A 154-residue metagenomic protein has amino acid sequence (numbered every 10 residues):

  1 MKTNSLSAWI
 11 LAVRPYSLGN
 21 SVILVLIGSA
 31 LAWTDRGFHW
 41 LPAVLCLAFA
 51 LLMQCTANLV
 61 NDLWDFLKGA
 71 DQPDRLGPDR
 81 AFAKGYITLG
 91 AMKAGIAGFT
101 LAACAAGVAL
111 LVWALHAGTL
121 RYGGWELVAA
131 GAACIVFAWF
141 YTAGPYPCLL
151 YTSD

Functional and structural regions predicted by a protein language model:
M1-L41, L45: Topogenic membrane-insertion module of multi-pass membrane proteins
K2, R80-S153: Intramembrane alpha-helical segments
W9, L59, C104: N-terminal Rossmann-like NAD(P) cofactor-binding subdomain of oxidoreductases, focused on the glycine-rich
D35, W64-K68, A114-G118: Membrane-interfacial segments
R36-V60, E126, A132-W139: Membrane-embedded alpha-helical segments that form the functional core of polytopic membrane enzymes, especially those
L52-L76: Acidic (Asp/Glu-rich) catalytic motifs at the cytosolic membrane interface
